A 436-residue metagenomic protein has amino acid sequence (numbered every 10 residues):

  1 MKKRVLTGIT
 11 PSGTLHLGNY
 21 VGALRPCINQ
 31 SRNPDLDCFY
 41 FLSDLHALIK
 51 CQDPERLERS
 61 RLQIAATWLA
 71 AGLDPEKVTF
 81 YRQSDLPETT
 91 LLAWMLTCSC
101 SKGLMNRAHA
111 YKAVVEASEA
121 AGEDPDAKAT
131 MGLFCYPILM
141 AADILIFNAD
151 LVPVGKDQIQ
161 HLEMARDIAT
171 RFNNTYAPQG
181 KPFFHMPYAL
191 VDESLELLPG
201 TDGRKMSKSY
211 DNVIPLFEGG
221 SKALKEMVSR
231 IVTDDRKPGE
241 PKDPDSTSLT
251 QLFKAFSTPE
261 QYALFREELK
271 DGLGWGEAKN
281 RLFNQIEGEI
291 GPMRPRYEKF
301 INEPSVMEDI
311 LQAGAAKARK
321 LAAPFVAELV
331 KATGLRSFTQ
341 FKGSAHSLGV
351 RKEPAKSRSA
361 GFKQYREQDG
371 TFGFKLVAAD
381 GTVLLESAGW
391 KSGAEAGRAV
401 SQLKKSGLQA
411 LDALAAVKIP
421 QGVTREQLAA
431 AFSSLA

Functional and structural regions predicted by a protein language model:
K2-L6, P11-A141: N-terminal Rossmann-like or analogous alpha/beta NTP/dinucleotide-binding catalytic cores that position adenine
Q52-L57, D271, A388-W390: Short glycine-enriched, charge-decorated loop/helix-capping segments at active-site entrances that position
L91-W94, R107-A120, D124-Y176, P182-P199 (+1 more regions): Classical nucleotidyltransferase
S101-N106, I146-P153, S257-F265, P292-R294: Short helix-capping/linker segments at secondary-structure and domain boundaries
I168-T371, A379, V383, L414-V423 (+1 more regions): Conserved nucleotide- and phosphate/pyrophosphate-binding catalytic cores in adenylate/nucleotidyl-handling enzymes
T371-L376, L403: Short, structured motif recognition centered on aromatic/hydrophobic residues
T382-G393: A short, exposed loop/beta-hairpin motif centered on an aromatic-Gly-Thr core
K391-L408: A short, charged, amphipathic alpha-helix used as a generic interaction element across diverse proteins
